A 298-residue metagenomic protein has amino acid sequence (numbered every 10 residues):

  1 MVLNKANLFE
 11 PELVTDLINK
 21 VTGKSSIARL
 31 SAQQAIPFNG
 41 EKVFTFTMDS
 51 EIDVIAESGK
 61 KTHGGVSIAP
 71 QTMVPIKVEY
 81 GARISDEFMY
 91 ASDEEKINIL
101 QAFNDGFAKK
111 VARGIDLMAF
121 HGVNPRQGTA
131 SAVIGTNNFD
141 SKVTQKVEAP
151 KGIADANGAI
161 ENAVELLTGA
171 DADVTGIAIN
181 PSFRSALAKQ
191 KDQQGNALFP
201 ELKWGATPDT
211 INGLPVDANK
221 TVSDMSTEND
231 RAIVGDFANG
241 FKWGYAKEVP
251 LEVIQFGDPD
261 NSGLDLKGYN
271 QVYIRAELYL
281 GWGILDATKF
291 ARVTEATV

Functional and structural regions predicted by a protein language model:
V2-G81, D105, K289: Assembly/oligomerization interface modules of large self-assembling protein complexes
V2-R29, E87-E94, A112-A119, G281-I284 (+1 more regions): Short, Lys/Arg-rich flexible segments
A6, N19, K142, K146 (+2 more regions): Sequence/fold signature of self-assembling virion shell proteins
F46-M48, S85, N180-S182, N219 (+1 more regions): Structured loops at beta-to-helix junctions and adjacent beta-edge loops in soluble globular domains
I52-I55, I84, S92-D93, A186-K189 (+1 more regions): Short helix/loop capping segments that flank catalytic or ligand/cofactor-binding pockets
D86-L166, R292-V293, T297-V298: Alpha-helical scaffold segments that mediate packing/assembly in large oligomeric complexes
N124-R126, S182-A186, V222-D224, D286: Short, catalytically relevant binding-site loops at active-site mouths
T129-D209, L214: Extended, solvent-exposed, turn-rich assembly/linker loops in the middle of proteins
